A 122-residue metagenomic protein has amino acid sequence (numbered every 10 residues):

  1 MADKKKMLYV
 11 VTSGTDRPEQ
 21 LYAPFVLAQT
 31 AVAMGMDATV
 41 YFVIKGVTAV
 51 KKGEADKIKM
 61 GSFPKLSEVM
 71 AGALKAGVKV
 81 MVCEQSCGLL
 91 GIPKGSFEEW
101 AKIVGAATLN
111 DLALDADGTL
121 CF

Functional and structural regions predicted by a protein language model:
K4-L8: Extreme N-terminal starter segment of soluble prokaryotic enzymes
Y9-Y22, E54-A55: Short, glycine-rich nucleotide/cofactor-binding loops
L21-M36, V40: Histidine-anchored nucleotide/phosphate-binding helix
V32, L74, A113-L114: Anion (oxyanion) recognition and catalysis
A38-V43, V80-E84: Short internal beta-strands
G46-M60: N-terminal beta-loop-helix "entrance" segment that forms/cooperates in small-molecule cofactor or anionic ligand
D56-E84: A glycine-rich helix N-cap at a beta->alpha junction
G72-A73, M81, G88-L90, K94-S96 (+2 more regions): A short aromatic-anchored loop/beta-hairpin motif
